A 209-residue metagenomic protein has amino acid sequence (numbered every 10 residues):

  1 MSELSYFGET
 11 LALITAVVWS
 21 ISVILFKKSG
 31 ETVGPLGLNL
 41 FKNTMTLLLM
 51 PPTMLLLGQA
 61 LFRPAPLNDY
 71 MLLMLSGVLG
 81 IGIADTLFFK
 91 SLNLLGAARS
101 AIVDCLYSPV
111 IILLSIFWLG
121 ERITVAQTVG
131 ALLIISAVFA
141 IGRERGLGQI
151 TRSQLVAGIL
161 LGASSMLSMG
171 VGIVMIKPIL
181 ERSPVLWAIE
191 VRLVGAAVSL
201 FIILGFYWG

Functional and structural regions predicted by a protein language model:
M1-L13, P109-L167, V171, K177: Juxtamembrane helix-loop boundary signature in multi-pass membrane transporters
M1-V18, V23-G37, F41-L73, D85-L95 (+2 more regions): Membrane-interface interhelical linkers
T15, T44, S76-G80, D85 (+2 more regions): Specific alpha-helical transmembrane segments that line the substrate/conduction pathway and gating interfaces
V17-L25, P52, G82, T86 (+3 more regions): Short helix-kink/termination motifs in transmembrane helices of multi-pass secondary transporters
S183-L186, L204: Short, highly charged
